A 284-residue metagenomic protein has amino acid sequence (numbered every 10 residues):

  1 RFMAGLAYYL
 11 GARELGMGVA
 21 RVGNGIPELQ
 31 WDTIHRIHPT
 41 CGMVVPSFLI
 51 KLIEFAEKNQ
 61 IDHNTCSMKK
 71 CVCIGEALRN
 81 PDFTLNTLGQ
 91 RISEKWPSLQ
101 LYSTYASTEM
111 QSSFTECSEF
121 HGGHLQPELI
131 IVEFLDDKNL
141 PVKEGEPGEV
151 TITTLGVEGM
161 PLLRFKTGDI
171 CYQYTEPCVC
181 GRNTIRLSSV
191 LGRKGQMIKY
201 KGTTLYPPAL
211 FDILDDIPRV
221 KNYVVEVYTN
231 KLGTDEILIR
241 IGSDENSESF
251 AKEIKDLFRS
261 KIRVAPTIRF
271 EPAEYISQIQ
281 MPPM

Functional and structural regions predicted by a protein language model:
R1-R21: Conserved AMP-binding loop of ANL adenylate-forming enzymes
L15-M284: Active-site glycine/GP-rich loop and adjacent strand/helix microenvironment that borders small-molecule binding pockets
